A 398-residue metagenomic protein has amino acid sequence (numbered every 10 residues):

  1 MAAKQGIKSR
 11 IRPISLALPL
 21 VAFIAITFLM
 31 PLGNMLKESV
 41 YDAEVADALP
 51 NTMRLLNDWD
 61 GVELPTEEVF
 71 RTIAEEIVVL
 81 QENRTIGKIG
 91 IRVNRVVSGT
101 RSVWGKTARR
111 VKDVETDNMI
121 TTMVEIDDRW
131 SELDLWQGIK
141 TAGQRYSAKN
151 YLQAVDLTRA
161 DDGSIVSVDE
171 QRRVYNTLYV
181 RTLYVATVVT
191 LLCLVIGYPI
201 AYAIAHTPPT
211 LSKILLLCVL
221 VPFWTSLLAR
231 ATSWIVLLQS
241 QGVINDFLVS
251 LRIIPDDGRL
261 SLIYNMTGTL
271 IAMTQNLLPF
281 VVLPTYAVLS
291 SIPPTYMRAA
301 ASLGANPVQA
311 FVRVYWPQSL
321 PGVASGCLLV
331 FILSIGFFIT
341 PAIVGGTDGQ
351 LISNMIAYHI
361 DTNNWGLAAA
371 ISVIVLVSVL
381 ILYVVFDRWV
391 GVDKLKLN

Functional and structural regions predicted by a protein language model:
M1-G6, V189-L220, V236, S291-M297 (+2 more regions): Transmembrane-helix boundary motif in ABC transporter permease subunits
M1-S15, N34, E38-N176: Membrane-topology segments of multi-pass transport proteins
A2-G6, R230-T274, V344-T347: Membrane-interfacial helix termini and adjacent extracytoplasmic/periplasmic loops of multi-pass transporters
Q5-I7, T210-S212, M266-G268, T295-S325: Amphipathic cytosolic juxtamembrane alpha-helices at the membrane-cytosol interface of multi-pass membrane transporters
S9, A46-N51, L55, A342-D387: Interhelical loop and adjacent transmembrane-helix boundary motif in polytopic membrane transport permeases
L20-A22, V219, Q275, V281-Y286 (+2 more regions): Transmembrane alpha-helices
R172-A203, W316: Transmembrane alpha-helix signature in integral membrane proteins
Y286-M297, A301, A369-N398: C-terminal transmembrane helix and the adjacent membrane-cytosol boundary/short C-terminal tail of inner/organellar
